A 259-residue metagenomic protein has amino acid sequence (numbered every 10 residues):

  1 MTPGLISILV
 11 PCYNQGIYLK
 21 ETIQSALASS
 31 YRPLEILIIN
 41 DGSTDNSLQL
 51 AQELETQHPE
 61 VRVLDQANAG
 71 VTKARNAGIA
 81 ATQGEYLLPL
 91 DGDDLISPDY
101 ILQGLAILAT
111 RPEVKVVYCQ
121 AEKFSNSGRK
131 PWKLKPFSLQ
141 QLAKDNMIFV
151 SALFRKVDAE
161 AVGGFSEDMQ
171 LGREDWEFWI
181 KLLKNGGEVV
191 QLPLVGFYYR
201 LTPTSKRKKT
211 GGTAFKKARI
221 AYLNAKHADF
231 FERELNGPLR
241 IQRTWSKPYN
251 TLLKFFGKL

Functional and structural regions predicted by a protein language model:
G4-S7, E35, D175-E177: Cell-envelope/extracellular polymer assembly enzymes that use nucleotide-activated donors
K20, D45-E53, L95, D99: Acidic helix N-cap motif at the loop->helix transition within catalytic regions of sugar-transfer enzymes
Q24-P33: Short, acidic, metal-binding catalytic loop of nucleotide-sugar glycosyltransferases
N40-L50, A69, D91: A conserved acidic beta->alpha catalytic loop
Q66-T82: Glycine-rich, basic loop-to-helix element that forms the pyrophosphate-binding segment of sugar-nucleotide handling
L87: Short aromatic/hydrophobic "clamp" motif used to bind/position activated sugar donors
D99-P131: Conserved donor NDP-sugar-binding/catalytic core segment of glycosyltransferases
S138-K216: Conserved nucleotide-sugar donor-binding catalytic segment
